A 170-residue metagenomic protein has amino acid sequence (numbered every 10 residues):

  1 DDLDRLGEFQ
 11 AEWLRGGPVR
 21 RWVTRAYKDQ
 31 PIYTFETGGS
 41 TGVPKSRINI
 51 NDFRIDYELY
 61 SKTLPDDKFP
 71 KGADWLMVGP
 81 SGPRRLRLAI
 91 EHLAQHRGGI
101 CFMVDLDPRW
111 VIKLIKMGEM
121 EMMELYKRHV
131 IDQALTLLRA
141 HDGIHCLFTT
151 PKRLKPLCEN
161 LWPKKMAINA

Functional and structural regions predicted by a protein language model:
D1-E36, G42-D74, P80-P83, A140: Nucleotide 5′-phosphate-binding alpha/beta core
E36-G39, F102-R109, P151-K152: Short loop/turn segments at strand-loop or loop-helix junctions that form parts of catalytic or ligand-binding pockets
G42-D52, V111-M123, G143-F148: Acidic/glycine-enriched edge-of-secondary-structure segments
I55, L59, A89, R153-P156: Short amphipathic alpha-helical face segments that pack within enzyme cores and frequently flank/anchor catalytic
D66-V104: Conserved AMP-binding loop of ANL adenylate-forming enzymes
P83-R87, R109-K116, K155-L157: Short, well-ordered, mixed-charge alpha-helical segments that flank or form enzyme active sites
A94-V130: Short, flexible helix-coil linker/hinge segments at the edges of structured domains or between repeats
E119-A170: Adenylate-forming
